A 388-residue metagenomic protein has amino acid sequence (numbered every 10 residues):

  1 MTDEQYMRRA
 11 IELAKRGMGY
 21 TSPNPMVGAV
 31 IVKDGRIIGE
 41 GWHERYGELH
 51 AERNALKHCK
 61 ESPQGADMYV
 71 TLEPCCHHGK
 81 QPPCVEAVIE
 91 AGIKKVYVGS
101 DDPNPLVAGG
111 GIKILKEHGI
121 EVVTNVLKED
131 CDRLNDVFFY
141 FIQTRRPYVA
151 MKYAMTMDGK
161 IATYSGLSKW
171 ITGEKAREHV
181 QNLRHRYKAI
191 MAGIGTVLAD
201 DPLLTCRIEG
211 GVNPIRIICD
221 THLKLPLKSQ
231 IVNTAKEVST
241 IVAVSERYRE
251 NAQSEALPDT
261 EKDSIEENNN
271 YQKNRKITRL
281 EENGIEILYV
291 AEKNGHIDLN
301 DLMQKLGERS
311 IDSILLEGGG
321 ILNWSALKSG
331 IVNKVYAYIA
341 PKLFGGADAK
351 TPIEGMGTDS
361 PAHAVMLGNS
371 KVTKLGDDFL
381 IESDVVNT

Functional and structural regions predicted by a protein language model:
D3-R8, L13-G17, S22-N24, K80 (+2 more regions): Enzymes that bind and transform nitrogen-containing heteroaromatic metabolites
R8, E12-K15, G39, H50-R53 (+4 more regions): A broad detector of short, well-ordered amphipathic alpha-helices that serve as recognition/interaction surfaces
M18-T21, Y46-A51, C75-G79, I142-R145 (+1 more regions): Short acidic/polar alpha-helix capping motifs at helix-coil junctions
Y20-P23, I112, V126-A154: Proteins enriched for Cys/Gly/acidic motifs involved in redox and nucleic-acid/cofactor modification
T21-D34: N-terminal glycine-rich anion-binding loops that anchor highly charged ligand groups
I31-D130, I215, L327: Zn2+-dependent cytidine deaminase-like catalytic core
N104, A108, T124-L127, I142-R146 (+1 more regions): Short capping loops/turns at secondary-structure boundaries
P105-L106, D132, N323, G345: Generic structural signal for helix capping and beta-alpha/helix-loop junctions
